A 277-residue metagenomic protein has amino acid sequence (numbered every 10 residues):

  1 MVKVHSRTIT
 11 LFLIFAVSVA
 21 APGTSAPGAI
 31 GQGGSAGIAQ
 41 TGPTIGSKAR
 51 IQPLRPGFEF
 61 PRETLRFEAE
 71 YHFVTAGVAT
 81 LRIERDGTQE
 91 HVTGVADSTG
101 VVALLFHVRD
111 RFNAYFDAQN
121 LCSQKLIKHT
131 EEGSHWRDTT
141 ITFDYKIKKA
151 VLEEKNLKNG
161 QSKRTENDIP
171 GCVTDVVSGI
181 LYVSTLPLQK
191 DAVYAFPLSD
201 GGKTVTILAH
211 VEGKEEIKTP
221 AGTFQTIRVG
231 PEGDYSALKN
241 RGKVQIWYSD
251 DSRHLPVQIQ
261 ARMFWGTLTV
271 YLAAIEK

Functional and structural regions predicted by a protein language model:
V2-F12: Bacterial N-terminal signal peptides that target proteins for export
T8-T10, S35, P43, P170: Intrinsic structural disorder/low-complexity segments
I9-L11, Q52, K155: Intrinsic-disorder/low-complexity peptide segments enriched for small residues
T10-A21: Bacterial N-terminal signal peptides
L13-F15, A29, E154, V183: Generic detector of low-complexity/intrinsically disordered segments and short hydrophobic N-terminal stretches
P22-P27: Ser/Thr/Pro/Gly-rich low-complexity, intrinsically disordered segments
G28-Y145, Y182-K277: Acidic, serine/threonine-rich low-complexity disordered tracts
R137-V183: Hydrophobic, well-structured mid-protein blocks that either form specific transmembrane helices
